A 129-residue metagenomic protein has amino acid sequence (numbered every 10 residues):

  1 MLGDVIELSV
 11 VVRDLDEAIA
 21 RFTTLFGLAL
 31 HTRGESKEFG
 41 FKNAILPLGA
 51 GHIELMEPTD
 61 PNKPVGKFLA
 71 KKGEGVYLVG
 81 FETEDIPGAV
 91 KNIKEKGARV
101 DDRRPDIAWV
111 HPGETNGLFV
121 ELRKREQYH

Functional and structural regions predicted by a protein language model:
M1, A44-G49, E54, G80 (+1 more regions): Vicinal oxygen chelate
M1-I19, E74-F81, Y128-H129: N-terminal beta-strand motif that seeds the catalytic metal site of vicinal oxygen chelate
D14-A29, A89-K96: Amphipathic alpha-helical segments
E17, E35-F39: Short glycine/proline-centered loop/turn elements that form peptide/ligand docking sites
H31-R33, N62-K67: A short, acidic/glycine-rich surface segment
R33-S36, I107-W109: Short, solvent-exposed loop/turn elements at beta->coil junctions and helix N-caps that rim active or binding pockets
G49-I53, D60-N62, I86: Short, charged/polar surface micro-motifs in flexible loops or helix N-caps
P64-E95: Short, solvent-exposed interaction modules
